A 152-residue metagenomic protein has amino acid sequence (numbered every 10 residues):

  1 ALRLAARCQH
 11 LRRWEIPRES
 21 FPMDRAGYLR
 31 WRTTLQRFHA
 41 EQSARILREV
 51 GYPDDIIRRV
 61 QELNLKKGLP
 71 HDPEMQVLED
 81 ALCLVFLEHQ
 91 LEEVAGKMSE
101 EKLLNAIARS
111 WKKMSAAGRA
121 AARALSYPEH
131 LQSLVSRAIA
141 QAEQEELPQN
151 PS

Functional and structural regions predicted by a protein language model:
A1-M23, H39, S43, Q61-G68 (+1 more regions): His-Asp-centered metal-binding catalytic motifs of divalent-metal-dependent phosphohydrolases/nucleases
C8, R12, I46, Y52 (+1 more regions): Divalent metal-dependent phosphate-bond-processing catalytic cores, especially two-metal-ion Mg2+/Mn2+ enzymes that act
I16, S20-F21, L29-W31, Y52 (+1 more regions): Broad hydrophobic/π-residue packing in well-ordered secondary structure
M23-L29, S43-A44, L87: Short acidic, glycine/Ser/Thr-rich loop/turn "cap" segments at secondary-structure junctions
G27-F38: Active-site metal-coordination segments of metallo-dependent hydrolases
Q36-V50: An active-site-proximal "capping" alpha-helix that borders the catalytic cofactor pocket
